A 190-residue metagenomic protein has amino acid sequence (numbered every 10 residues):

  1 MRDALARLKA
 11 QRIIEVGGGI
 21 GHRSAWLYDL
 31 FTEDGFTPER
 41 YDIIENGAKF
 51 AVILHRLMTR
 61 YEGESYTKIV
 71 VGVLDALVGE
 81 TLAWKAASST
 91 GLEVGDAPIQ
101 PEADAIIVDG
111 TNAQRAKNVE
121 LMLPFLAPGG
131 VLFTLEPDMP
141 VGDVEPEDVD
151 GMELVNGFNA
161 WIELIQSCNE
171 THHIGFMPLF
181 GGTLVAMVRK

Functional and structural regions predicted by a protein language model:
M1-Q11, A25: Class I SAM-dependent methyltransferase Rossmann-like catalytic core, especially the SAM/SAH-binding loop
K9-G21: Conserved class I S-adenosyl-L-methionine
A10, E102-D104: Local beta-strand N-terminus motif with an aromatic residue
I20-P38: Conserved SAM-binding loop of SAM-dependent methyltransferases across substrates and taxa, primarily the Class I
D42: Conserved beta-strand positions in the Rossmann-like core of class I SAM-dependent methyltransferases
G47-P101, A113: S-adenosyl-L-methionine
I99, N112-K190: C-terminal substrate-binding/active-site "lid" region of AdoMet-derived donor-dependent transferases
I107: A conserved beta-strand element that flanks and buttresses the S-adenosyl-L-methionine
